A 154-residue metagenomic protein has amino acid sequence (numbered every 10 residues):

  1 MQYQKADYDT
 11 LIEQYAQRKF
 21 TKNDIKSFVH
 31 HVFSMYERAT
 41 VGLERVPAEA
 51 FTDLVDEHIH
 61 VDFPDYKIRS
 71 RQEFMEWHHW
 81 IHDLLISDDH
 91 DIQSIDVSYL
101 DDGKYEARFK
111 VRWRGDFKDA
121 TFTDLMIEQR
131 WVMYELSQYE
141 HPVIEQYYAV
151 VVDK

Functional and structural regions predicted by a protein language model:
M1-E49, D53, E57: Short, low-complexity N-terminal intrinsically disordered segments enriched in polar/charged residues
M1-K19, H79-K154: A beta-strand edge to alpha-helix "cap/lid" segment located at domain peripheries
R18, K26, V41, P64-I68 (+2 more regions): Alpha-helical interaction segments
D24, F28, E73, L125: Soluble or luminal CAZymes and related metallo-dependent hydrolases
V29-Y36, V55, H78, F109-V111 (+1 more regions): Hydrophobic alpha-helical core bundles mediating ligand binding, dimerization, or RNAP-core interactions
A48-V97: A solvent-exposed, acidic/Ser-Thr-rich amphipathic alpha-helical stretch
